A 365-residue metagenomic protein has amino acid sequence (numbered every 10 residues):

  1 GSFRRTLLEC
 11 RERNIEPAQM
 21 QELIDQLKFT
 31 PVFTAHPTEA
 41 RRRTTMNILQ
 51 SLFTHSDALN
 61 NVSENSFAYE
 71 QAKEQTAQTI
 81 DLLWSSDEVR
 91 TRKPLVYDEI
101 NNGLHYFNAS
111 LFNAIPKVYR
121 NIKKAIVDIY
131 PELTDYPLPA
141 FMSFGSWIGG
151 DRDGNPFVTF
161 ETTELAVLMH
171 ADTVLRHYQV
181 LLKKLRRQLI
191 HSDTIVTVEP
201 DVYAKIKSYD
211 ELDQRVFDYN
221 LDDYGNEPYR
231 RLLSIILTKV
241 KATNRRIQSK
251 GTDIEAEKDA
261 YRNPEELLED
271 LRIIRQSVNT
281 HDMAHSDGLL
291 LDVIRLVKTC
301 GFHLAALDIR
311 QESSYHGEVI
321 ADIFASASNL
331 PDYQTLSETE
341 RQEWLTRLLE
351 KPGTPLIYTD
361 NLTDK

Functional and structural regions predicted by a protein language model:
G1-T346, L362-T363: Often metal-dependent polyanion-binding catalytic scaffolds in large enzymes
P352, L356-K365: C-terminal amphipathic alpha-helical interaction region
